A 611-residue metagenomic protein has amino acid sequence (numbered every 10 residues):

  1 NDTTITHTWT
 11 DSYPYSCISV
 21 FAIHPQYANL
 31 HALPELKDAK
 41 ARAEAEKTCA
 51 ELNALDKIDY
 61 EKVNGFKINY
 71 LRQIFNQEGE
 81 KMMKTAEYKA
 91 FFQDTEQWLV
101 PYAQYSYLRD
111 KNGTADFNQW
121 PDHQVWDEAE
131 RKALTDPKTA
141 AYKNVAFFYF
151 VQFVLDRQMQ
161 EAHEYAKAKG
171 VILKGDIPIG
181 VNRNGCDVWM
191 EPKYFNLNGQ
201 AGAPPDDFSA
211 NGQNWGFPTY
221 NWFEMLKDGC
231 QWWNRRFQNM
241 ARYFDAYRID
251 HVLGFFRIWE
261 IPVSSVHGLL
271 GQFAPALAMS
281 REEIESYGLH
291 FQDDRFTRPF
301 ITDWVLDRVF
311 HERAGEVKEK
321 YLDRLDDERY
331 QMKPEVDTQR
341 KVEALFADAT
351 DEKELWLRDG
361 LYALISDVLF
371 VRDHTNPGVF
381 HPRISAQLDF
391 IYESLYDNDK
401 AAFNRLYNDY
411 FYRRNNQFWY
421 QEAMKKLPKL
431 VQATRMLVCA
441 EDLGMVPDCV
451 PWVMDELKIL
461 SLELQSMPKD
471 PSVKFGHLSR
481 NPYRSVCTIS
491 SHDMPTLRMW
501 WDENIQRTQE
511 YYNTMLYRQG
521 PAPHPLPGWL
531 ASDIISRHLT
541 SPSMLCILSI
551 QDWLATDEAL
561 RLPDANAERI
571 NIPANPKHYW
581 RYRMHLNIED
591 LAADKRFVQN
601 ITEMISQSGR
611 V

Functional and structural regions predicted by a protein language model:
N1-V611: Catalytic cores of glycan-processing enzymes that make or break glycosidic bonds
